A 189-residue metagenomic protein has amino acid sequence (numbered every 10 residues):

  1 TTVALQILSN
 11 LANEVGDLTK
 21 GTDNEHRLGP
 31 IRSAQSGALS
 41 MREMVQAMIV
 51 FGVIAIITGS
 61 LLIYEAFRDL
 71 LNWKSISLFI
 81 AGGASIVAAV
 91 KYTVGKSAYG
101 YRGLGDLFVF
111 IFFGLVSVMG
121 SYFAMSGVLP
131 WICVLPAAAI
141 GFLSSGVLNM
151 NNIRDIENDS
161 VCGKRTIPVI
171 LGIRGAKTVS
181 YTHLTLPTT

Functional and structural regions predicted by a protein language model:
T1-A12, G82-A84, I132-M150: Membrane-embedded alpha-helical segments that form the functional core of polytopic membrane enzymes, especially those
T2-T19, I57-I63, N158: Generic N-terminal helix/loop capping motif
V3-A4, H26-L28, I80-G82, V90-T93 (+2 more regions): Short hydrophobic/aromatic segments of transmembrane alpha-helices and their interfaces
A12-G52, G141-Y181: Solvent-exposed interhelical
P30-W131: Intramembrane alpha-helical segments
T182-T188: Conserved small/polar residues in nucleotide/adenosyl-binding loops
